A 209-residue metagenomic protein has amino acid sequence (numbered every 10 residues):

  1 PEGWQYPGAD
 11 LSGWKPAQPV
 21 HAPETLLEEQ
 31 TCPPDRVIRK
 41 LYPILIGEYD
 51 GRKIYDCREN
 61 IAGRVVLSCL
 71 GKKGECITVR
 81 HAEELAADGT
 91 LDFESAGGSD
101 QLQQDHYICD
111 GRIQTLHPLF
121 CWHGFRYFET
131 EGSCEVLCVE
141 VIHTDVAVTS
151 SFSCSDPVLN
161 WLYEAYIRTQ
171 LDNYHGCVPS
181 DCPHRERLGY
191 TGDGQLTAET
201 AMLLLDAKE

Functional and structural regions predicted by a protein language model:
P1-P183, G192-D193, E209: Extracellular/oxidizing-compartment recognition motifs
L196-A207: Well-ordered alpha-helical scaffold segments within catalytic/enzyme domains
